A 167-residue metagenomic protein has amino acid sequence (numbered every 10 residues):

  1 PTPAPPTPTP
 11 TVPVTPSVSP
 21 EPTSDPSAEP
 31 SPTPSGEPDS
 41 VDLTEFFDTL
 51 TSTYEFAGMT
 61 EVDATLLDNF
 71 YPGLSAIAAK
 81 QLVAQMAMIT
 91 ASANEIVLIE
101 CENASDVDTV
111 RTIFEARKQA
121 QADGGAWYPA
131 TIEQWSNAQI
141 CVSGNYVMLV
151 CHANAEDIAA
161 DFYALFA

Functional and structural regions predicted by a protein language model:
P1-A167: Soluble, non-membrane globular domain cores that form compact, hydrophobic packing and curved binding surfaces
